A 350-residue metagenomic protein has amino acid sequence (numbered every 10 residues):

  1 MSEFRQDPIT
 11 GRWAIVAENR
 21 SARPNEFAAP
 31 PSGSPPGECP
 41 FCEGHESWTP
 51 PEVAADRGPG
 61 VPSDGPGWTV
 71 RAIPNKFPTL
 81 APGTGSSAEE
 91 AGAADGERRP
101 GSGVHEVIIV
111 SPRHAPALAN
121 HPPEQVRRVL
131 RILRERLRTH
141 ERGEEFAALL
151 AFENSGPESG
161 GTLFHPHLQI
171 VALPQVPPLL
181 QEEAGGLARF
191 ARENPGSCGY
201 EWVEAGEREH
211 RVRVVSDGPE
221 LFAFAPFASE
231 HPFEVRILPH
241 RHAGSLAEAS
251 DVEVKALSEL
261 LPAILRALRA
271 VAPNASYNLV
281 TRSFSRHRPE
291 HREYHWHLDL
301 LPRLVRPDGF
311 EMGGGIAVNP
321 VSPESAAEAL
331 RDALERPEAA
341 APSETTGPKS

Functional and structural regions predicted by a protein language model:
M1-H165, V171-G244, V252, L265-L268 (+2 more regions): Active-site microenvironments that recognize anionic phosphate/pyrophosphate groups
L246-L260: Gly/Ser/Thr-rich active-site loops/lids in small-molecule metabolic enzymes that frequently grip phosphoryl groups
